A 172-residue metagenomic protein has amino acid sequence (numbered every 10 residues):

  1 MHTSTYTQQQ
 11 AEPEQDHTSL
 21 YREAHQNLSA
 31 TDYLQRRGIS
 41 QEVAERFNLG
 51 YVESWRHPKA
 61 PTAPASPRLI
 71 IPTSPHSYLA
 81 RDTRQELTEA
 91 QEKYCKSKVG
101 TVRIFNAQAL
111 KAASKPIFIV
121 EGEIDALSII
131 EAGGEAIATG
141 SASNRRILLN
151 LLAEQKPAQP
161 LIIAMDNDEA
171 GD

Functional and structural regions predicted by a protein language model:
M1, H25-P67: Short, small/acidic-rich helices and loops at N termini and domain boundaries of DNA replication/processing enzymes
M1-S29: Conserved active-site segments centered on acidic
H2, W55-P160: Phosphate-handling DNA/RNA-contact segment within nucleic-acid enzymes
E23, F118-I119, G171: Charged, low-complexity surface patches
E42, I71, A164: Extracellular cell-wall/glycan-interacting regions and their flexible linkers
A142-R145, M165-D172: Acidic, metal-coordinating catalytic cores used for nucleic-acid/nucleotide bond scission and strand-transfer chemistry
